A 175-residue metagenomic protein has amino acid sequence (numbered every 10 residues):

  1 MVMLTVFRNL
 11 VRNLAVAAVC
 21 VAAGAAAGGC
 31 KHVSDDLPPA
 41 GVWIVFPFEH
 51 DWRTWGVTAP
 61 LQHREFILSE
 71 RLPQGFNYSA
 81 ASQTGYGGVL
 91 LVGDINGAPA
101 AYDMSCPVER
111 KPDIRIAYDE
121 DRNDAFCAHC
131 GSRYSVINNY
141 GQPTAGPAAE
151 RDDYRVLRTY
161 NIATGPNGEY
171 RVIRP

Functional and structural regions predicted by a protein language model:
M1-C30: Sec-dependent bacterial lipoprotein signal peptides
G24, A100, D121-D124: Processing junctions and N-termini across compartments
H32-D119, S135-Y140, R158-P175: N-terminal pre-ligand scaffold of iron-sulfur
R122-S132: Cysteine-rich micro-motifs
P143-A145: Strand-loop microenvironment adjacent to phosphate/nucleotide-handling motifs in alpha/beta enzyme folds
P147-R151: Short proline/glycine-enriched turn/loop segments at secondary-structure junctions
D153-V156: Conserved SAM/SAH cofactor-binding pocket of Class I
